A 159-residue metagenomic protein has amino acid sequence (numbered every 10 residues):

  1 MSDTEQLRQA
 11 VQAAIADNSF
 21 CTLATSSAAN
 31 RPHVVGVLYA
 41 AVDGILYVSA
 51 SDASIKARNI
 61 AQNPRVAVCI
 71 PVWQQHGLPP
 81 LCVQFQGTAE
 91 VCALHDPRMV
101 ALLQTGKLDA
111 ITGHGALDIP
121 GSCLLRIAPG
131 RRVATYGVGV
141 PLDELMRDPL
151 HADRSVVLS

Functional and structural regions predicted by a protein language model:
S2, P79-S159: Charged, gly/pro-rich active-site loop segments
S2-T22: Short, basic/aromatic recognition patches
A14-I15, I60, L103, I127: A generic structural signal for nonpolar/aromatic side chains embedded in well-ordered alpha-helices
N18-D52, V68-V72, L81-Q84: Short beta-strand segments
N18-F20, G36, N63-R65, G121-L124 (+1 more regions): Short, surface-exposed beta-edge/turn micro-motifs
L23-S27, Q74, A110-D118: Short helix-to-loop capping/linker segments positioned immediately adjacent to catalytic or ligand/cofactor-binding
S51-I55, T105-G106: Short, solvent-exposed aromatic-acidic interface loops
I55-C92: Helix-adjacent hinge/juxtasegments
